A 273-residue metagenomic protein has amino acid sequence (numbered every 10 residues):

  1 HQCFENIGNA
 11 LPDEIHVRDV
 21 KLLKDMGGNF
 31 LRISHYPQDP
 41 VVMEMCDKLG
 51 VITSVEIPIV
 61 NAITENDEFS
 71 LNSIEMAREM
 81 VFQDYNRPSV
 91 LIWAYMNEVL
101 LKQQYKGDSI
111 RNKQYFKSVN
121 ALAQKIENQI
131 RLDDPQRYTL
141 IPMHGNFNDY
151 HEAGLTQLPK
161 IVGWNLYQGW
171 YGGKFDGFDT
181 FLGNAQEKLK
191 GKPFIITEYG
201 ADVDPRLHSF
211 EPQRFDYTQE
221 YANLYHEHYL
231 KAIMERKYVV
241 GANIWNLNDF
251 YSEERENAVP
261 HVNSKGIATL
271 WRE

Functional and structural regions predicted by a protein language model:
H1-Y105, Q124, T139, K188 (+3 more regions): Active-site-adjacent substrate/metal-binding segments within catalytic domains of carbohydrate-active enzymes
S89-W93, Q103, I110-E273: Substrate-binding clefts and catalytic carboxylate motifs of secreted carbohydrate-active enzymes
